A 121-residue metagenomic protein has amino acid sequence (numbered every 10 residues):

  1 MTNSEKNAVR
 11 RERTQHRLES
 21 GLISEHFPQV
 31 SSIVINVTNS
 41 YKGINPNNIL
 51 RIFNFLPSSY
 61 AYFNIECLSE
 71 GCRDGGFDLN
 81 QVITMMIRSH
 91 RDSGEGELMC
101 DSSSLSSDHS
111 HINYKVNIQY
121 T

Functional and structural regions predicted by a protein language model:
T2, K6-N47: Short, compositionally biased P/S/T/A/G/V-rich stretches that sit at domain boundaries
V30-L56, Y60-S106, S110-I112: Short recognition patches in nucleic-acid-associated and regulatory proteins
I118-T121: C-terminal interaction-tip segments
